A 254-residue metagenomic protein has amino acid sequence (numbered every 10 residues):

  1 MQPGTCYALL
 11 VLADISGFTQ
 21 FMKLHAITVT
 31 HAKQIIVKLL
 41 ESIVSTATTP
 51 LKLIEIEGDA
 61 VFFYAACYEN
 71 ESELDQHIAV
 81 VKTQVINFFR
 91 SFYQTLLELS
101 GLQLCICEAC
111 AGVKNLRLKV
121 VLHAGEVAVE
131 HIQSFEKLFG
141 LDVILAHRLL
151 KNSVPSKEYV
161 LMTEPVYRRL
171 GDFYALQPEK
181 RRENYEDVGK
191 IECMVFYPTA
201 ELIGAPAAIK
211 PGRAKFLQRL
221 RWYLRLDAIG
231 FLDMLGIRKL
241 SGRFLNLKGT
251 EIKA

Functional and structural regions predicted by a protein language model:
M1-T83: Catalytic NTP-binding/metal-coordinating core of nucleotidyl cyclase/transferase enzymes
Q2, S45, E55, G112-K114 (+2 more regions): A generic structural signal for short, solvent-exposed coil/turn residues that cap or connect secondary-structure
Q2-T30, V80, I132, E136 (+5 more regions): Structured catalytic/translocation cores of nucleotide/phosphate-coupled proteins
I15, I27, I35-I36, I43 (+12 more regions): Weak global preference for isoleucine
F18-F21, F62-F63, F88-F92, F135 (+6 more regions): Phenylalanine-focused residue identity feature
K23, I27, S45, R90-L97 (+3 more regions): Generic surface-pattern signal
Y68-R181: Catalytic beta-strand-to-alpha-helix segment of the class III nucleotidyl cyclase homology domain
P155-A254: Intrinsically disordered, glycine/charged-rich C-terminal tails and inter-domain linkers that flank nucleotidyl cyclase
